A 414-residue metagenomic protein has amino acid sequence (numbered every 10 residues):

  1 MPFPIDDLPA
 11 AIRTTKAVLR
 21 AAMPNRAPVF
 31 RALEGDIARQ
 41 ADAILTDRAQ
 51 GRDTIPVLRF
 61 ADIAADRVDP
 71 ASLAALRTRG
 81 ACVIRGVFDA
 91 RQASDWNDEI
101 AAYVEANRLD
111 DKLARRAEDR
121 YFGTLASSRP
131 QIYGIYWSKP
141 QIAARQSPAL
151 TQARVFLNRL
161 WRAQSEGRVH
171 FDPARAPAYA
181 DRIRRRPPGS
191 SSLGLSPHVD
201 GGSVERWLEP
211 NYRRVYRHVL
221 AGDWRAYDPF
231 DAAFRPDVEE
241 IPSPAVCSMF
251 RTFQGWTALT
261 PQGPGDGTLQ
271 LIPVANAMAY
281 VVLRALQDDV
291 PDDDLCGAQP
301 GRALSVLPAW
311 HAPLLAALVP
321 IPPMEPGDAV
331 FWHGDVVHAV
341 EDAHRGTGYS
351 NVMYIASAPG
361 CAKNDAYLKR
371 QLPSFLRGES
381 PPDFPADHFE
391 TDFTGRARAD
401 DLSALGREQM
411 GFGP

Functional and structural regions predicted by a protein language model:
M1-T78, G395-P414: Fe(II)/2-oxoglutarate
P2-I5, P9, A285-P414: Conserved double-stranded beta-helix
A17, P24, D42, T46-A49 (+9 more regions): Generic surface-pattern signal
V18, A22, D36, E99 (+2 more regions): Residues that form generic nucleotide/phosphate-binding pockets
P56-A64, D89, V199-G201, P359: Helix N-cap / beta->alpha transition motif
A71, L76-R79, F88-P322, E341-T347 (+2 more regions): Non-heme Fe(II) oxygenase catalytic core, chiefly the N-lobe of the double-stranded beta-helix
C82: Beta-strand-loop-alpha-helix segment that lines the small-molecule cofactor/substrate pocket of alpha/beta enzymes
